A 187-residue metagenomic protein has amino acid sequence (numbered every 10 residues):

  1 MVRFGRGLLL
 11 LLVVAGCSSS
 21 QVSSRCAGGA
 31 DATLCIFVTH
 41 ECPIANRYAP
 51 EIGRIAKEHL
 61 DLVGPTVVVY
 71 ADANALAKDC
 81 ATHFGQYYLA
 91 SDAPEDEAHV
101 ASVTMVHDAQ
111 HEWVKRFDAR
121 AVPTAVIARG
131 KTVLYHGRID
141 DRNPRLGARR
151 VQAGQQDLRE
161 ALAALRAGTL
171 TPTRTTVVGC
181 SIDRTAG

Functional and structural regions predicted by a protein language model:
M1-L8: Bacterial N-terminal signal peptides that target proteins for export
V14-G16: C-terminal motif of bacterial Sec signal peptides marking the signal peptidase cleavage site
S18-S20: Bacterial signal peptide processing site
G29-N46, L162: Short active-site neighborhood of thiol/selenol oxidoreductases, capturing the structured segment around
T39-P43, A71-A73, L146-V151: Second-shell loop/turn segments in exported
N46-E97, V106-V114: Structural microenvironment flanking redox-active thiols in thiol-disulfide oxidoreductases
V100-V103, A119-V126, L134: Structural micro-motif
R129, V133-L134, R138-G187: Thiol-/selenol-based redox modules, centered on thioredoxin-like and closely related oxidoreductase domains
